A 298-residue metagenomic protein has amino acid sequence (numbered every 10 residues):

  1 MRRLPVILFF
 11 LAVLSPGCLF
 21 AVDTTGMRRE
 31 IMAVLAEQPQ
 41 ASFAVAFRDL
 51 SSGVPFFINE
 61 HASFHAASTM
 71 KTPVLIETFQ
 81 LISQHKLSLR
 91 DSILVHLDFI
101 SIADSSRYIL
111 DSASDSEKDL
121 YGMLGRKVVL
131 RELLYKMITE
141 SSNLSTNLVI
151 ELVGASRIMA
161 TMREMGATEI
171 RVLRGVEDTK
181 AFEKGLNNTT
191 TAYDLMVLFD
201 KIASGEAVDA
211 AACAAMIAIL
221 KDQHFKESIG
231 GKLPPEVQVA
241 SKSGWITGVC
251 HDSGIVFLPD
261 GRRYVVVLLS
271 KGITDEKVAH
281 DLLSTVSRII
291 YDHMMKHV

Functional and structural regions predicted by a protein language model:
M1-T24: Bacterial Sec-dependent N-terminal signal peptides
L19-A62, D292: Beta-lactamase-like hydrolase cores
D23-E37, L152-G154, V197-E227, Q238 (+1 more regions): Structured C-terminal helix/loop/strand segments within mature extracytoplasmic catalytic/sensor domains
S42, R126-L130, L134, E140-F199 (+1 more regions): Mid-domain, small-residue-enriched loop/turn segments at the edges of structured enzyme/sensor domains
G53, H65-D98, V266: Active-site SXXK
S88-I109, L152-G154: Acidic helix-start/capping segments at beta-turn-to-alpha-helix junctions
I100-N147: Conserved catalytic neighborhood of penicillin-recognizing serine enzymes
